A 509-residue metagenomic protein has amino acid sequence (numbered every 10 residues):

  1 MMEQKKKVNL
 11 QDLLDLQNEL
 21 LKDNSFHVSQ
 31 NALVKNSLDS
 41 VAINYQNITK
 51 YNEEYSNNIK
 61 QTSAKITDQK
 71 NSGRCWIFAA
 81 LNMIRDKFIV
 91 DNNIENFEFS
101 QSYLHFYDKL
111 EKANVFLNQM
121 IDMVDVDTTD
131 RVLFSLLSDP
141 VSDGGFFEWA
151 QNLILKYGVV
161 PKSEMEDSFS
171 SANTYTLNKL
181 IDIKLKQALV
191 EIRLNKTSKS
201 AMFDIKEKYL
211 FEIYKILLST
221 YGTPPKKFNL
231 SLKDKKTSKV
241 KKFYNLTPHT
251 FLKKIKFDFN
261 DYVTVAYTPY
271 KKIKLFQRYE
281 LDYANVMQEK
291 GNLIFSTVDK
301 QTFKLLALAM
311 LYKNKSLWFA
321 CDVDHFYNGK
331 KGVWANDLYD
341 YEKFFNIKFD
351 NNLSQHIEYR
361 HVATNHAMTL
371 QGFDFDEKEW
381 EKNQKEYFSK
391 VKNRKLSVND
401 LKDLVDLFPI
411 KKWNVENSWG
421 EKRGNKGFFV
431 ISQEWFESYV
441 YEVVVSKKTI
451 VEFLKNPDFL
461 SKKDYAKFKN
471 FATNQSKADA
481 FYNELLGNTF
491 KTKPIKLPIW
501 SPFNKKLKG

Functional and structural regions predicted by a protein language model:
Q4-A64: N-terminal regions that are enriched for targeting/export leaders and immediately downstream pro/stem segments
K5-V28, K65-T67, F78-L81, F88 (+12 more regions): Bimodal feature
K50-W318, D376, W413, R423-N425 (+1 more regions): Active-site nucleophile-adjacent alpha helix/oxyanion-hole segment immediately C-terminal to the catalytic cysteine
D282-V286, N352-Y359, D400-P409: Intrinsically disordered, low-complexity acidic Ser/Thr-rich regulatory segments
N292-N365, W380: Long, positively charged binding patches that form subdomain-scale interaction surfaces for polyanionic ligands
Q371, D376, K382-F388, K392-G509: Conserved catalytic-core surface of thiol
